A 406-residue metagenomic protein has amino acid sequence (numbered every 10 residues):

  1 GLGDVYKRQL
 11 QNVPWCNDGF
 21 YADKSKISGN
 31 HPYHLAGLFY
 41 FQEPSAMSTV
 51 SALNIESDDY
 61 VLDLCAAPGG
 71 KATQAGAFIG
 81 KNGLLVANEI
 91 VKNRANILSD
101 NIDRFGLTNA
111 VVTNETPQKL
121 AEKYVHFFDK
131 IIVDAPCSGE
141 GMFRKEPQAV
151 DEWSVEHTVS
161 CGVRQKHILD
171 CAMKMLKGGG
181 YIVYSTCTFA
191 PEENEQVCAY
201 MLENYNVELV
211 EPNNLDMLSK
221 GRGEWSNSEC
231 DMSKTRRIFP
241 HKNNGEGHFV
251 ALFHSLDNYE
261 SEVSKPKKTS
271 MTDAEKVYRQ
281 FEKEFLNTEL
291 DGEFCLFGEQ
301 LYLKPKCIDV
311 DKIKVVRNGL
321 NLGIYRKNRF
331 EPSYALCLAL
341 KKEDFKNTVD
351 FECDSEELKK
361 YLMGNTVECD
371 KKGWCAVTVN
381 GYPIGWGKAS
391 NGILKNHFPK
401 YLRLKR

Functional and structural regions predicted by a protein language model:
G1-L10, E246-F249, L256-R406: Polybasic, low-complexity RNA-engagement segments
E56, E122-I132: A short acidic, Gly/Pro-enriched loop at the edge of an enzyme's catalytic core that lines a small-molecule cofactor
D58-C65: Conserved class I S-adenosyl-L-methionine
P68-G80: Conserved SAM-binding loop of SAM-dependent methyltransferases across substrates and taxa, primarily the Class I
G80, L176-G178: Helix-to-beta-strand junctions that scaffold the AdoMet/dcAdoMet cofactor pocket in Class I SAM-dependent enzymes
I90-V125: S-adenosyl-L-methionine
N93, K130-C171, C187-N194, N213-D216 (+1 more regions): Mobile active-site "lid"/loop adjacent to the S-adenosyl-L-methionine
F128, Y181-Y184, F189-L303: Class I S-adenosyl-L-methionine
